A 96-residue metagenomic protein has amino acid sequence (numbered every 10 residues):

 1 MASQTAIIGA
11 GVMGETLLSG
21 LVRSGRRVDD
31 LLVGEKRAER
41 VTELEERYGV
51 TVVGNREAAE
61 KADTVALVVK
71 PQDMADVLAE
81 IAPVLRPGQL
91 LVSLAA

Functional and structural regions predicted by a protein language model:
M1-R56, E60: NAD(P)+-binding Rossmann beta1-loop-alpha1 motif at the extreme N-terminus of oxidoreductases
A38, R47-Y48, N55-A96: Rossmann-like NAD(P)(H) cofactor-binding subdomain of soluble oxidoreductases
